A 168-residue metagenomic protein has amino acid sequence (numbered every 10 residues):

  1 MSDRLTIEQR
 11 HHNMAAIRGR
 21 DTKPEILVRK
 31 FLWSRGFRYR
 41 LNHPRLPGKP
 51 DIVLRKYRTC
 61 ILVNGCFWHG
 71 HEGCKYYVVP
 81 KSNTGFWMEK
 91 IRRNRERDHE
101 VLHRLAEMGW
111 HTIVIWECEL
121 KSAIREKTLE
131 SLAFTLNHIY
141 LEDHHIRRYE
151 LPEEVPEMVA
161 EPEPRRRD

Functional and structural regions predicted by a protein language model:
M1-V114, C118-D168: Nucleic-acid endo/exonuclease domains
